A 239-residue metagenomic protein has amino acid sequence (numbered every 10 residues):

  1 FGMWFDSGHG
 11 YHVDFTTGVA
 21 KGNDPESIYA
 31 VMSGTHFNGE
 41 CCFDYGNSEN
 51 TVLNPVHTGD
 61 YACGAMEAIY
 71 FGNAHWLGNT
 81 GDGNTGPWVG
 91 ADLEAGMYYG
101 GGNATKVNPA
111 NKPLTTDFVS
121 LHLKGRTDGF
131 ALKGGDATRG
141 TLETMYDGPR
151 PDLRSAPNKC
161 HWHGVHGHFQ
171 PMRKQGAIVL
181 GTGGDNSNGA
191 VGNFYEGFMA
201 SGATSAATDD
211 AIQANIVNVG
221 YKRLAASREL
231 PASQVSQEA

Functional and structural regions predicted by a protein language model:
F1-T115, T127-G129, R139-M145, S155 (+1 more regions): Extracellular glycan-recognition modules
M32-T35, G135, G181-G184, G197-G202: Active-site-proximal beta-strand/loop segments in catalytic clefts of secreted hydrolases
V107-N108, V119-S120, D147-P151, V165-P171 (+2 more regions): Ser/Thr/Pro-rich, acidic low-complexity intrinsically disordered regulatory segments
T116-G125, F130-G134: Short tryptophan-centered beta-strand motifs in secreted/extracellular beta-sheet-rich domains of glycan-recognition
G135-R173: Short, solvent-exposed beta-strand-to-loop segments that form ligand-recognition rims of beta-rich domains
H166-F194, A203: Extracellular glycan-interaction patches encoded by glycine-rich segments
G189-N193, F198-A200, T204-A239: Extracellular low-complexity, O-glycosylation-prone Ser/Thr/Pro/Gly-rich "stalks" and linkers flanking catalytic
